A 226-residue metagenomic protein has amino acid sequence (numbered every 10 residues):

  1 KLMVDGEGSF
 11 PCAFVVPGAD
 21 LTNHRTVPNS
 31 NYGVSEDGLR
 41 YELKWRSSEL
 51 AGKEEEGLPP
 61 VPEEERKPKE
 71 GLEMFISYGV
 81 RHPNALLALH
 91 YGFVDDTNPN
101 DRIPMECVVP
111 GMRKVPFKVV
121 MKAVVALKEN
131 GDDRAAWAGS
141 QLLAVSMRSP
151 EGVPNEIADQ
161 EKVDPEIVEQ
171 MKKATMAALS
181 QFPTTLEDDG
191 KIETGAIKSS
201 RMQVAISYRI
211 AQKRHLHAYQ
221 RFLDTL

Functional and structural regions predicted by a protein language model:
K1-L226: Long, positively charged leader/targeting segments at protein N-termini
